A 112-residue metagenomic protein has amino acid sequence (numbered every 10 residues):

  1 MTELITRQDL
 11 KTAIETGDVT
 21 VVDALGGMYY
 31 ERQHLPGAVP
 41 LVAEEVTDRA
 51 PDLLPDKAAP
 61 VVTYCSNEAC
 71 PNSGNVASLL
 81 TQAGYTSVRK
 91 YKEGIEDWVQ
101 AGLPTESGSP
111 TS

Functional and structural regions predicted by a protein language model:
M1-T20, A24-T63, N67-S112: Rhodanese-like catalytic fold shared by cysteine-dependent sulfurtransferases and DSP/PTP-type phosphatases
